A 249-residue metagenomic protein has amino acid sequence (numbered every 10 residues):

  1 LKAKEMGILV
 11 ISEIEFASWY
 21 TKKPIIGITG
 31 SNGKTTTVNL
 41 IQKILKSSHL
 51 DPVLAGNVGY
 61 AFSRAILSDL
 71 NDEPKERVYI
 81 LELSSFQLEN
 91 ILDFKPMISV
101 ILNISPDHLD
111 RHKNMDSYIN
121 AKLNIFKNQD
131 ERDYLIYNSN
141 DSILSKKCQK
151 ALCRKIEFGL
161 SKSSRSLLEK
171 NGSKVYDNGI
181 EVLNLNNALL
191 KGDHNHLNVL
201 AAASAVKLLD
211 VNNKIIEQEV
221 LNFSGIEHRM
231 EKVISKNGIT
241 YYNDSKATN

Functional and structural regions predicted by a protein language model:
L1-G27, L221, E227-E231: Short, basic phosphate-binding NTP loop
I14, H49-F62: Short beta-strand-centered segment that lines the nucleotide-binding/catalytic pocket of NTP-utilizing
A17, T21, I41, L45 (+2 more regions): Buried hydrophobic packing segments
Y20-K23, I28, H49-L50, L67-I80: Conserved adenylate-forming
T36-V53: A conserved segment at the C-terminal end of the G1
D72-G159, L183-L190: Flexible active-site lid/hinge loop adjacent to a nucleotide/diphosphate and Mg2+-phosphate binding pocket
K113-D116, C153-T248: Adenine nucleotide phosphate-binding catalytic loops in nucleotide-utilizing enzymes
